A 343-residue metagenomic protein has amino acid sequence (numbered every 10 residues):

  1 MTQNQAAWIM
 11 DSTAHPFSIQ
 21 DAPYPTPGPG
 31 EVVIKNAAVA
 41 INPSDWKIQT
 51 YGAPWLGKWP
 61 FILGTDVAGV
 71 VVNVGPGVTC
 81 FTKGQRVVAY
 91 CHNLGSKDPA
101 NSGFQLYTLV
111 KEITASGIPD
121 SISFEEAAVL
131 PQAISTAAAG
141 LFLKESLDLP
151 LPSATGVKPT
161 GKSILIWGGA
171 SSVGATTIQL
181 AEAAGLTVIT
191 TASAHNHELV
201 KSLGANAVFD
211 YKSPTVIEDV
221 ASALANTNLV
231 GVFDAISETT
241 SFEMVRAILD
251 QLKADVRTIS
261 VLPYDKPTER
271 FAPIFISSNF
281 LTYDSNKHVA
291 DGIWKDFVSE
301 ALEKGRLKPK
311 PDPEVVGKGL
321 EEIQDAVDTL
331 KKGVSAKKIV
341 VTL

Functional and structural regions predicted by a protein language model:
T2-G28, K35-V74, T79-L343: Terminal helix/beta-alpha structural elements that buttress the NAD(P)+-binding lobe
